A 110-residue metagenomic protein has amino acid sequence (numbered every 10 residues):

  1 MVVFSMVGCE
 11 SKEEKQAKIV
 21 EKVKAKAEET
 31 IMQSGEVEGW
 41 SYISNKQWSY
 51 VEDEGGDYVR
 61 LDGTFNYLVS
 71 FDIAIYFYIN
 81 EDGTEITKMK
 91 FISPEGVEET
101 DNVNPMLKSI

Functional and structural regions predicted by a protein language model:
S5-G8: C-terminal motif of bacterial Sec signal peptides marking the signal peptidase cleavage site
E10-I110: Cystatin/cathelin-like cysteine-protease inhibitor module
